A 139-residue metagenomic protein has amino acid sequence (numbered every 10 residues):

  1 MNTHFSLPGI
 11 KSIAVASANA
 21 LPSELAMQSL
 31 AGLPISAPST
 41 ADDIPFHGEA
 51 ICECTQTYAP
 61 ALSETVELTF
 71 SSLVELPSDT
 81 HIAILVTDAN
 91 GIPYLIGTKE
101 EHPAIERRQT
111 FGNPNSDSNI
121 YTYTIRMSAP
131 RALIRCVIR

Functional and structural regions predicted by a protein language model:
M1-T65, E101-N115: Solvent-exposed edge beta-strands and adjacent loop segments that serve as assembly or binding interfaces
T3, I13-A16, L68-F70, A132-I138: Hydrophobic transmembrane signal anchors and adjacent membrane-proximal interface regions, especially in viral
I10, A18, S71-E75, A89 (+2 more regions): Generic structural motif
D42-D43, D79, D88, D117: Acidic-enriched, low-complexity/disordered segments with a strong bias for Aspartate over Glutamate
A50-V74, D117-R131: Oligomerization/assembly interface segments of phage tail-like spikes and tubes
T69-T98: Short, acidic/charged, Gly/Pro-enriched secondary-structure junctions
E101-R139: Mixed-charge, glycine-accented linear interaction segment located at domain edges/termini
